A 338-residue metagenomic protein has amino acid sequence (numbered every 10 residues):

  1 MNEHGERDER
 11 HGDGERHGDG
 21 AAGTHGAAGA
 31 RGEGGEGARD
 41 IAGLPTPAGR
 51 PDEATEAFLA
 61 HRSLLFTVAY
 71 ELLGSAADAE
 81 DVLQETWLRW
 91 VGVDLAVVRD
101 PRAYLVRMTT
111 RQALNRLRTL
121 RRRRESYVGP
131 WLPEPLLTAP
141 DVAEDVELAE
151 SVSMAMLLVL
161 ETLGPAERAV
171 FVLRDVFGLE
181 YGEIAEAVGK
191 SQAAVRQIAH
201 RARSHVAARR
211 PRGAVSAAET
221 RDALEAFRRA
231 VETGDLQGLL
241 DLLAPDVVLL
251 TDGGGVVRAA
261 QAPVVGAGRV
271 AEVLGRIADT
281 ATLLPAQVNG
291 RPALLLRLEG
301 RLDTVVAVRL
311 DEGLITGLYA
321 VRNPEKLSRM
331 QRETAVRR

Functional and structural regions predicted by a protein language model:
M1-E9, D19, E36-D81, E85-L224 (+1 more regions): Active-site-adjacent scaffolding segments
G18-G35: Compositionally biased, low-complexity flexible segments
A79-L83, L240, A271: Short, well-structured alpha-helical segments
A226-T233, L242, V273-R276: Amphipathic alpha-helical regulatory segments at dimerization interfaces that relay allosteric signals between sensory
G234-L250: Short, well-ordered alpha-helical segments enriched in acidic and aromatic residues
P245-L283: A solvent-exposed, acidic/Ser-Thr-rich amphipathic alpha-helical stretch
A267-R338: Low-complexity, glycine/alanine/valine/leucine- and proline-rich hydrophobic stretches
